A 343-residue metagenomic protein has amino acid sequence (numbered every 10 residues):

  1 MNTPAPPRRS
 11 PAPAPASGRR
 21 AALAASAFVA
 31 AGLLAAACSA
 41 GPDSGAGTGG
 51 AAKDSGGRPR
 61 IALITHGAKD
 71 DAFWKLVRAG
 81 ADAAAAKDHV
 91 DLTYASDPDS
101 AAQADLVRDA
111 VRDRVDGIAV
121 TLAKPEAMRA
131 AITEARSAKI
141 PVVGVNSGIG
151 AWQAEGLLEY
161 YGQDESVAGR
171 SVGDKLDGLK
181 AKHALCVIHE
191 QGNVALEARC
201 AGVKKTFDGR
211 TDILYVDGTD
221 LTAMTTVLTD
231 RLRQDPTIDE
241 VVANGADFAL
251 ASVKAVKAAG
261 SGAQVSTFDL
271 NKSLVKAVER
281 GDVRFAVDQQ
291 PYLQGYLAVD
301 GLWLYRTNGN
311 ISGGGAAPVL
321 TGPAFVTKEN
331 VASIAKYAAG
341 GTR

Functional and structural regions predicted by a protein language model:
P4, A24-A25, S39, A51 (+3 more regions): Hinge/cleft segment of the Venus flytrap/periplasmic-binding protein
A35-A51: Bacterial lipoprotein signal-peptidase II cleavage site
D54, R58-A84, D88, T93-D105 (+3 more regions): Extracytoplasmic "Venus flytrap"
I61-L63, A68, A81, R170-Y215 (+2 more regions): An alpha-beta-alpha
L92-R114, I213-Q234, A249-A251: Structural motif
Q103, Y160-A184, A223-T225, L270-L274 (+1 more regions): Hydrophobic alpha-helical segments within soluble ligand-binding/sensing domains
L122-R136, V203, D217-K276: Hydrophobic alpha-helical
E126-V167, N271-E279, V283-R284, A324 (+1 more regions): Flexible loop/hinge segments that line or gate small-molecule binding clefts
